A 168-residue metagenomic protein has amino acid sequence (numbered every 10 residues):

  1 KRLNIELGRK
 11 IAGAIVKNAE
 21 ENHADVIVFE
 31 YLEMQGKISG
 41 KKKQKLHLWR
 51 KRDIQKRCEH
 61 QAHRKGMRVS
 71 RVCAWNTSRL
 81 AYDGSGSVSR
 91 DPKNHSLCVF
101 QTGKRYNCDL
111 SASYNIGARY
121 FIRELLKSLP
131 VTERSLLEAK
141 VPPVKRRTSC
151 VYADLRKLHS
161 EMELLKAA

Functional and structural regions predicted by a protein language model:
K1-A168: Positively charged, helix-rich recognition surfaces that bind polyanionic ligands
